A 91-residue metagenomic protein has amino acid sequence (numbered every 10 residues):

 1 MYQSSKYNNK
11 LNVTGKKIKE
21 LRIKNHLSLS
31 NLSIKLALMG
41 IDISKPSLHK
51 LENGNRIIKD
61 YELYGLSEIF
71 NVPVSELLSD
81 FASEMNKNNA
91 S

Functional and structural regions predicted by a protein language model:
M1-N25: A short, Lys/Arg-rich alpha-helix, primarily the initiator
Y2-N8, E68, S75-S91: Short, charged recognition helix plus adjacent turn of helix-turn-helix-like nucleic-acid-binding domains
V13-K16, L27, I43, I58-Y61: Residue-level signal for the short linker/turn that defines the boundary of a DNA-recognition helix
K16-A37, G65: Short basic helix-loop element that most often maps to the first helix and adjoining turn of HTH DNA-binding modules
I18, L32-S33, L48-L51, L77: Conserved hydrophobic/aromatic packing and binding residues within compact polymer-binding modules
A37-I58, D80: Recognition helix of helix-turn-helix/homeodomain-like DNA-binding domains that insert into the DNA major groove
N55, K59-E76: DNA major-groove recognition helix of helix-turn-helix/homeodomain DNA-binding modules
